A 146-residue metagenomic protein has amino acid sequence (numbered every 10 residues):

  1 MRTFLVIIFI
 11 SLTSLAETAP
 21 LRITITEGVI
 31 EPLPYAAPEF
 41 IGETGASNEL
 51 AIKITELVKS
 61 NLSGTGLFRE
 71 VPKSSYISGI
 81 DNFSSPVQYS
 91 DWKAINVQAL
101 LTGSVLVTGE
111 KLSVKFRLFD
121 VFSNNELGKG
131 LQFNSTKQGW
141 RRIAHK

Functional and structural regions predicted by a protein language model:
M1-R2, S47, T136: Serine/threonine-rich low-complexity intrinsically disordered regions
T3-T13: Sec-dependent N-terminal signal peptides
V6-I8, P20-I23, I41, G45 (+4 more regions): A near-ubiquitous, low-amplitude feature marking generic local secondary-structure context
A16-T18: Boundary at the C-terminal end of the N-terminal hydrophobic targeting segment
P20-L21, F83-H145: Amphipathic beta-strand/beta-sheet edge segments enriched in Tyr/Trp
T24-Q88, L101, V105-V107: Short beta-strand->alpha-helix linker/helix-N-cap micro-motif that forms a surface specificity/interaction loop
